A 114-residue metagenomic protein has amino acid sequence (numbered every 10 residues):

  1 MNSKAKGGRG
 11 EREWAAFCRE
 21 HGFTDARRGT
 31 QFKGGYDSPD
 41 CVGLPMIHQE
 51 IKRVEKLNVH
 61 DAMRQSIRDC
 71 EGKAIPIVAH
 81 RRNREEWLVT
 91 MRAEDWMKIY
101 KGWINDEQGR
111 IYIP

Functional and structural regions predicted by a protein language model:
M1-P114: Catalytic phosphate/metal-binding cores of nucleic-acid and nucleotide-processing enzymes, i.e., regions that mediate
